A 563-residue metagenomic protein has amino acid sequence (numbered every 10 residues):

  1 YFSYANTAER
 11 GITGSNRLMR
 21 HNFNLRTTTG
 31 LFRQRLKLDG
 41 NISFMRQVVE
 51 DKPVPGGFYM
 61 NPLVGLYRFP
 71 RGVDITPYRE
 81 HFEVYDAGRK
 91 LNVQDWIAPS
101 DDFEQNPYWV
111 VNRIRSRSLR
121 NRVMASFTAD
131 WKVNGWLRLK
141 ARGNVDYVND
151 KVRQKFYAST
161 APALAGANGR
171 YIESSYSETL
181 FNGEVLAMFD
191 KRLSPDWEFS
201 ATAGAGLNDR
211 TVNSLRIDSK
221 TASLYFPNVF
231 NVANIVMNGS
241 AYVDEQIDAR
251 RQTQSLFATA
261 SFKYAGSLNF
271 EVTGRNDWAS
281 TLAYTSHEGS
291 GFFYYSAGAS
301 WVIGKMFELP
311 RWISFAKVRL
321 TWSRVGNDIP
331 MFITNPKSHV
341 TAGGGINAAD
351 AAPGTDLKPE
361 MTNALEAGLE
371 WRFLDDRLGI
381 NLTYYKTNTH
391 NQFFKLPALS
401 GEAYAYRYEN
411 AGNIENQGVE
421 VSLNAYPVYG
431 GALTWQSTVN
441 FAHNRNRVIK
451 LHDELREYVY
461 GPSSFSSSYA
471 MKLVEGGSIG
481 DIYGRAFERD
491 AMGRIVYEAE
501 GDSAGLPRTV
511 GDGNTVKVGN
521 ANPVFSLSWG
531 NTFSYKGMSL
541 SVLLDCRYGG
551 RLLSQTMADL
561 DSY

Functional and structural regions predicted by a protein language model:
Y1-A8, I12, N22-G30, D39-N41 (+5 more regions): Predominantly transmembrane beta-strands of Gram-negative outer membrane beta-barrel pores used for transport
I12-T13, R26-R122, K140-Q254, T281-Y284 (+6 more regions): Surface-exposed loop/interface segments of Gram-negative outer-membrane beta-barrel transport/assembly proteins
L18-N24, S255, F292-S296: Transmembrane beta-barrel architecture of outer membranes
L25-T29, A125-W131, V185-F189, A203 (+7 more regions): Residues on the lipid-exposed face of transmembrane beta-strands in outer-membrane beta-barrel proteins
Y284-G291: Short glycine/threonine-rich loop-to-helix capping motif typified by GTGT followed within a few residues by an Asp-Pro
G291-A299, D376-T383: A short alpha/beta connector and helix-capping loop motif
Q436, N520-Y548: Conserved C-terminal beta-signal and adjacent last beta-strands/turns of outer-membrane beta-barrel proteins
